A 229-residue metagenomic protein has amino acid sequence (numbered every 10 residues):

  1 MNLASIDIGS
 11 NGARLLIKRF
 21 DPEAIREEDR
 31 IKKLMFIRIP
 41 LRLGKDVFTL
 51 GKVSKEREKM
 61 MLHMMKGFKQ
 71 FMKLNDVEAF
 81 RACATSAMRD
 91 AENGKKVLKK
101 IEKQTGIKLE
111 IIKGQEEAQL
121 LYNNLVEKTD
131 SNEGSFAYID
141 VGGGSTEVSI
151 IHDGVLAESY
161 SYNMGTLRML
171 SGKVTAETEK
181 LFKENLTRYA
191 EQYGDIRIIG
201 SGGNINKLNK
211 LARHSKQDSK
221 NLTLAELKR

Functional and structural regions predicted by a protein language model:
M1-I31: N-terminal basic/disordered segments at the start of proteins
L3-D7, F136-D140, I198: Short glycine-aspartate micro-motif
N11-A13, G144, N206: Conserved Rossmann-like nucleotide-cofactor binding loop
I17, D46-V77, T85-S135, I150-R229: Helical "lid/coupling" subdomains associated with nucleotide-phosphate turnover
R26-R42, D46-V47, H63-K66, K73: Conserved ATP-binding subdomain of kinase catalytic cores across diverse folds
A82: Dinucleotide-binding Rossmann-like beta1-alpha1 core, especially the glycine-rich loop that anchors the ADP
G143-I150: Acidic, divalent-metal-coordinating active-site segment for phosphoryl/phosphodiester hydrolysis, typified by short
